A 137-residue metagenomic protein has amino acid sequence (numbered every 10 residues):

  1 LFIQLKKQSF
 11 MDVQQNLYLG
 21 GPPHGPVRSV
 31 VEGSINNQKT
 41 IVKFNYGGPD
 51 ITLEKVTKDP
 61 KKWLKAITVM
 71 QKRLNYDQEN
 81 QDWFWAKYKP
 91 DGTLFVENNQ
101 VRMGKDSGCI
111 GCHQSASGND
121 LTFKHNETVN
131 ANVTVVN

Functional and structural regions predicted by a protein language model:
L1-D106, T122-N137: Extracytoplasmic c-type cytochrome modules immediately beyond a signal peptide or single-pass transmembrane anchor
D106-S117: The canonical Cys-X-X-Cys-His
